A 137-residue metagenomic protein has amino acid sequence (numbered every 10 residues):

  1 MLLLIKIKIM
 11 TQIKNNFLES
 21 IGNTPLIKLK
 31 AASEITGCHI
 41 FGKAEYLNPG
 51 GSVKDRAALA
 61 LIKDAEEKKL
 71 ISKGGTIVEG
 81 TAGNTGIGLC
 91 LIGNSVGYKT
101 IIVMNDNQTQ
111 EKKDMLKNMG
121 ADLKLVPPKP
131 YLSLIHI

Functional and structural regions predicted by a protein language model:
L4-I135: PLP-dependent amino-acid enzyme catalytic core
